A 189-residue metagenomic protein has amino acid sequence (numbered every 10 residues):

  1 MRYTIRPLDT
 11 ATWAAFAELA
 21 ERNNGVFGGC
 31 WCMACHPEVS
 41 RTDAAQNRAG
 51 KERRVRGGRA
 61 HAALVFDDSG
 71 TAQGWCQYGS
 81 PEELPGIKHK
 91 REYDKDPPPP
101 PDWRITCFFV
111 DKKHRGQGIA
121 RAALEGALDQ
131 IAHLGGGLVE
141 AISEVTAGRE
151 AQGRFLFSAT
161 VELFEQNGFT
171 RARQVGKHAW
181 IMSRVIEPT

Functional and structural regions predicted by a protein language model:
M1-C35: Conserved N-terminal entry element of GNAT/NAT acetyltransferase domains
F16, A60-C76: Conserved beta-hairpin
G25-G57: Aromatic- and Gly/Pro-rich amphipathic surface segment
Q46-L64, P81-G86, R104: A short helix-loop-beta-strand connector motif used in the catalytic cores of GNAT acetyltransferases and, in some
T71-C107, R115, A151-S158, E165: Conserved acyl-donor/pantetheine-binding loop and adjacent beta-alpha core of acyl/acetyltransferases and related
I105-V110, G116-H133: Conserved acetyl-CoA-binding loop-helix of GNAT-fold acetyltransferases
L124, I131-G153: Conserved GNAT acetyl-CoA-binding A-motif
R154-V161, E165-N167, A172-T189: C-terminal "cap" of GNAT-fold acetyltransferases
